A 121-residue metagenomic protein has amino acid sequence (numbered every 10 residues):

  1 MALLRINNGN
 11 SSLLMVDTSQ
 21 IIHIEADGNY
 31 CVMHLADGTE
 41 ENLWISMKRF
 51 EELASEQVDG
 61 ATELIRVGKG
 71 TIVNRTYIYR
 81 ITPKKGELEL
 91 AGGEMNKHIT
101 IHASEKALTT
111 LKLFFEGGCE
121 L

Functional and structural regions predicted by a protein language model:
M1-L121: Basic, polyanion-interacting recognition surfaces, primarily in bacterial LytTR/OmpR-type DNA-binding effector domains
